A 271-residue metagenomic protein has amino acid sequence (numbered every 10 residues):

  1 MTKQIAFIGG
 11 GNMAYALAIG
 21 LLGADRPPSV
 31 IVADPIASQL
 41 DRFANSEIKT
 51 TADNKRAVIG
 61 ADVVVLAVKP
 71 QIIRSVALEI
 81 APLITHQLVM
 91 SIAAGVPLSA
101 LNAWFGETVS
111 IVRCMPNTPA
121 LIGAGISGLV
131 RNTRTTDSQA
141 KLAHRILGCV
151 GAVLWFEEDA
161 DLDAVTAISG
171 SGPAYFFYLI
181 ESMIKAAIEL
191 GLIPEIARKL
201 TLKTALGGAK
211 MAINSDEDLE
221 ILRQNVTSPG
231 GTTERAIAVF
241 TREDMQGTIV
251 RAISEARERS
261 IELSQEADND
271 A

Functional and structural regions predicted by a protein language model:
M1-A52, R56, I188-E189: NAD(P)+-binding Rossmann beta1-loop-alpha1 motif at the extreme N-terminus of oxidoreductases
I8, M115-A120, T166-F176: Glycine/serine-rich anion-binding loops at beta->alpha junctions that coordinate negatively charged ligand groups
L17, A37, S46, N54-L129: Rossmann-like NAD(P)(H) cofactor-binding subdomain of soluble oxidoreductases
L40, A57, I193-L200, L222 (+1 more regions): Small-residue helix-packing motif on alpha-helices
A100-S110, I126-A164, F177-N214, R259: Internal alpha-helical scaffold of NAD(P)-dependent oxidoreductase catalytic cores
V112, D161-A167, L219-Q224: Short pre-catalytic strand/loop immediately N-terminal to key active-site residues, enriched for Gly-Thr
L202-A271: NAD(P)-dependent Rossmann-like dehydrogenase/reductase catalytic/cofactor-binding core
